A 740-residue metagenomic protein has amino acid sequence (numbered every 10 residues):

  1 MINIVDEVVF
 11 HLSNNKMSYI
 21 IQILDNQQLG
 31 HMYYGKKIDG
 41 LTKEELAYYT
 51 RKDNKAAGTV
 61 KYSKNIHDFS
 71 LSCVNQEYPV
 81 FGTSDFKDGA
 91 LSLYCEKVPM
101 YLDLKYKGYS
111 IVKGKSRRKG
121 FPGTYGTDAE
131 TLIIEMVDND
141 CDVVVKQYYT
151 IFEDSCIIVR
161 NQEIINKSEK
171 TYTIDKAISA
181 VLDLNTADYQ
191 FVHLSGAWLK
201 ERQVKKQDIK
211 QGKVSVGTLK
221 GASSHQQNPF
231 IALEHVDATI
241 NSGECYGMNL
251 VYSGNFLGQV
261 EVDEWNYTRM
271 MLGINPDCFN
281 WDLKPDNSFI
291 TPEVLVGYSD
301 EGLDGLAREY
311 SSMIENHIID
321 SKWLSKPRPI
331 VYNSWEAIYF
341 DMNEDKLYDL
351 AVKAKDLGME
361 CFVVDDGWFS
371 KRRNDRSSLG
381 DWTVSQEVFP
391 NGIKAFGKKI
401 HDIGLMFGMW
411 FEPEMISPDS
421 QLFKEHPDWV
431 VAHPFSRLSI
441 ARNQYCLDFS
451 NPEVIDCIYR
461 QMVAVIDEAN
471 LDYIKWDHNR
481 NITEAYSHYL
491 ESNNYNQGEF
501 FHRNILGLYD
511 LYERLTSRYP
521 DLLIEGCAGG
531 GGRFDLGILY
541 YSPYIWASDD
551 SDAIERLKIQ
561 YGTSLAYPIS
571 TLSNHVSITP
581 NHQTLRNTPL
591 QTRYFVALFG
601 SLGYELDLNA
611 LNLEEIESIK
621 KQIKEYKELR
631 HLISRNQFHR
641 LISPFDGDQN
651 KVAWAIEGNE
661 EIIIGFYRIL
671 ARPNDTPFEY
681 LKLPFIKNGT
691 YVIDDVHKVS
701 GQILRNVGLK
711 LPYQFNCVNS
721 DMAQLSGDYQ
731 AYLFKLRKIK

Functional and structural regions predicted by a protein language model:
I4-H11, N15, Y19, L29-E261 (+2 more regions): Polysaccharide-binding surfaces and accessory modules of carbohydrate-active proteins
K16, Q162, D286, Y332 (+6 more regions): Conserved, mostly hydrophobic/aromatic
S70-C73, E77-K115, I240-N255, G297-K322 (+4 more regions): Glycine-rich, aromatic-flanked loop segments that form ligand/cofactor-binding clefts across common enzyme folds
P99, D103-Y106, W281-D300, Y729-L736: Short Pro-Gly-centered flexible turn/kink motifs
I231, I240, F645-K687: Carbohydrate-binding surface patches
W323-V463, Y473, T483, L490: Aromatic-lined carbohydrate-binding/catalytic grooves of carbohydrate-active enzymes
S417, L422-D456, H502-N609: Glycan-recognition surfaces
L670-K740: C-terminal beta-sandwich/jelly-roll accessory domains of carbohydrate-active enzymes
